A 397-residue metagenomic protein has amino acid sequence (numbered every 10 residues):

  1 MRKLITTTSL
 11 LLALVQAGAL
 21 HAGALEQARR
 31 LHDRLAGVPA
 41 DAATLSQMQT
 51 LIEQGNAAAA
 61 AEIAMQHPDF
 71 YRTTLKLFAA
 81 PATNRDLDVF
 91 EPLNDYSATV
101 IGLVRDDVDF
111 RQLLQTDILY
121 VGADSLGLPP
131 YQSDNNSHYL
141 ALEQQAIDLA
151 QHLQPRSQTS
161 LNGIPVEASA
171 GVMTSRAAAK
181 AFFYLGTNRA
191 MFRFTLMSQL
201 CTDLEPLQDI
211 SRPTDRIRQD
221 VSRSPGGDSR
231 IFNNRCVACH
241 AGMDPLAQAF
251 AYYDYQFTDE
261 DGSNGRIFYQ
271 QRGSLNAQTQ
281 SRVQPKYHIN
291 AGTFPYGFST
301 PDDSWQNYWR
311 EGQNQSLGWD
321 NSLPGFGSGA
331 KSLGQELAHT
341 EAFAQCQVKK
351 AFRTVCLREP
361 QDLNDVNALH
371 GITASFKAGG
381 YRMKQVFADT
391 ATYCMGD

Functional and structural regions predicted by a protein language model:
M1-T8: Bacterial N-terminal signal peptides that target proteins for export
T8-L10, L20: Cleavable N-terminal signal peptides
L14-A17: N-terminal signal peptide c-region/cleavage motif recognized by signal peptidases
H21-E26, V38-A42, T50-Q54, E91-P92 (+2 more regions): Short acidic alpha-helix initiation/capping motifs at coil-to-helix transition points, especially at protein N-termini
L25-P39, A43-P68, R72, P81 (+2 more regions): Substrate/cofactor-recognition hotspot
A59-L246, A338, A342, F352-P360 (+4 more regions): Extended surface/linker regions that mediate inter-domain or inter-protein docking in multi-component redox
N162, T174-N188, S222, I231 (+5 more regions): Electron-transfer interface patches adjacent to heme c in soluble/periplasmic c-type cytochromes and di-/multiheme
Q248-D254: Short cysteine/histidine-rich zinc-coordinating motifs and their immediately flanking basic loops
